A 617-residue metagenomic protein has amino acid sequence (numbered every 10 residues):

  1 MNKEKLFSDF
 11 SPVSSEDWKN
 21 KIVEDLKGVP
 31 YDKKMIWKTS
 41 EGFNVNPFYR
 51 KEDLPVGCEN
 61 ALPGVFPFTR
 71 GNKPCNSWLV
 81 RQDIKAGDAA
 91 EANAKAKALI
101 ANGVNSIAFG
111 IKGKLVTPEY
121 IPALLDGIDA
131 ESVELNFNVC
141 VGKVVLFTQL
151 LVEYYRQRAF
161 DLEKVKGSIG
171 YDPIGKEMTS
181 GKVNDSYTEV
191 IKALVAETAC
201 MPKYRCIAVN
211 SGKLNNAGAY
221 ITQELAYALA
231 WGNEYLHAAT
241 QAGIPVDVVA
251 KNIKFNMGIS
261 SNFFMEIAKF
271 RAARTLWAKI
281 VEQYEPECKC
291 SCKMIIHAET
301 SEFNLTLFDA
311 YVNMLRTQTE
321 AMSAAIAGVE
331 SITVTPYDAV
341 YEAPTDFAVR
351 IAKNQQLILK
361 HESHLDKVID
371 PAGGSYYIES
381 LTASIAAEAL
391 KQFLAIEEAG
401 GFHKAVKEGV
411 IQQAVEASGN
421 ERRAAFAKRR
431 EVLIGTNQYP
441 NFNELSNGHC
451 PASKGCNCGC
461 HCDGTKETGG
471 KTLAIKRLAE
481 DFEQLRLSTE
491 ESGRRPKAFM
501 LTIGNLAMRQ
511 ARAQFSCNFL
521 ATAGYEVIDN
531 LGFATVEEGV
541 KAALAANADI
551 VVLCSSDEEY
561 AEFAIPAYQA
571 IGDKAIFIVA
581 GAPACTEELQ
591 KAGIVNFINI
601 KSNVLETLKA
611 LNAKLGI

Functional and structural regions predicted by a protein language model:
M1-E16, K34-W37, F43-F68, E330 (+2 more regions): Intrinsic disorder at enzyme termini
M1-N262, C292-H297, A325, S331 (+11 more regions): Catalytic alpha/beta active-site cores
I36-N44, G170-I174, N210-N216, K251-S260 (+4 more regions): A glycine-rich phosphate-binding loop feature that marks nucleotide/adenosyl-phosphate handling sites
G42, G103, A159, W277 (+4 more regions): Conserved, mostly hydrophobic/aromatic
P202-A239, L315-F393: Mobile "lid/hinge" segments at catalytic clefts and subdomain interfaces of large enzymes
A219-L225, S260-A272, S301-M314, E342-A352 (+4 more regions): Short glycine/threonine-rich loop-to-helix capping motif typified by GTGT followed within a few residues by an Asp-Pro
L229-G232, N256-P344, I351-A352: Glycine-rich anion/phosphate-binding loop at the beta-strand->alpha-helix junction
K454-G455, G459-I528, K541, Q590-K591 (+2 more regions): ATP-dependent carboxylate/acyl-activation modules
